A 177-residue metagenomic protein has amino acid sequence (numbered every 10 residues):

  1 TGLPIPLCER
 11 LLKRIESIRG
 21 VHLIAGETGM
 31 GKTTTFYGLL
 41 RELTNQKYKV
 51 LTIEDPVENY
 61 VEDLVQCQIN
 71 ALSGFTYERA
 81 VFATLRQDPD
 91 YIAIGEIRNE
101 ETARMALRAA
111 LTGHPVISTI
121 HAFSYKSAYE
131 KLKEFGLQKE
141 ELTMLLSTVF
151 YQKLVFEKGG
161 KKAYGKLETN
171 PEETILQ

Functional and structural regions predicted by a protein language model:
T1-Q177: Short, flexible helix-loop junctions that flank or precede catalytic/ligand sites
